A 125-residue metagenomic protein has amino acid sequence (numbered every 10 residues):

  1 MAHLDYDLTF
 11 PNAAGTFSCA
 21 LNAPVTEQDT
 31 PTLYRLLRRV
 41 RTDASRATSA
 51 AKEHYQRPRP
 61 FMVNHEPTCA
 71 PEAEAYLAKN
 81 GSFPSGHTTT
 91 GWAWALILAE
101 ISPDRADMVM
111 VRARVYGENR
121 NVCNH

Functional and structural regions predicted by a protein language model:
M1-C123: Hydrophobic alpha-helical bundle signature of multipass membrane enzymes
